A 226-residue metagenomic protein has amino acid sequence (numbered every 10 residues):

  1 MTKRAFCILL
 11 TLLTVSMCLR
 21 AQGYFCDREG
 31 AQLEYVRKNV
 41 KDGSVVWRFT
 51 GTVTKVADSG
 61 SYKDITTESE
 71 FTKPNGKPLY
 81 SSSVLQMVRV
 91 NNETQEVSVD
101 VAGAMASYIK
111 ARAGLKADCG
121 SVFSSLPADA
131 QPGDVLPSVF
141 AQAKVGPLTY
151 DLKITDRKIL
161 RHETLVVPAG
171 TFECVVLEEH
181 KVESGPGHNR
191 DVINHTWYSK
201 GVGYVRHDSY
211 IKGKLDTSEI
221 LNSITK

Functional and structural regions predicted by a protein language model:
M1-A5: Positively charged n-region of N-terminal signal peptides that target proteins for export
F6-L10: Sec-dependent N-terminal signal peptides
T14-C18: N-terminal signal peptide c-region/cleavage motif recognized by signal peptidases
Q22-Q86, V90-N91, F140-K226: Acidic, serine/threonine-rich low-complexity disordered tracts
L33, V101-P168: Secreted/surface-exposed cysteine- and glycine-rich disulfide frameworks
S61-D134: Contiguous hydrophobic, core-forming segments of folded domains
